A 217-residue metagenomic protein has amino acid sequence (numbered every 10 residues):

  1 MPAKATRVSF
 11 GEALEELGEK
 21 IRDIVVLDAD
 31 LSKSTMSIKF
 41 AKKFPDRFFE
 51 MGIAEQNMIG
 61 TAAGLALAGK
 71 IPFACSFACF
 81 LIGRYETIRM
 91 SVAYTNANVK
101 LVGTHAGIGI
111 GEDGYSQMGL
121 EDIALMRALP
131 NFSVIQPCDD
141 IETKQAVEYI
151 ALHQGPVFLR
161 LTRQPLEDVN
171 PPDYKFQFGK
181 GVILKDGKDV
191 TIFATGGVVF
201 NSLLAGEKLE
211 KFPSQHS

Functional and structural regions predicted by a protein language model:
M1-R160, P165: Thiamine diphosphate
A5-E19, K39-F40, Q145-P156, P165-F212: Glycine-/acidic-rich phosphate or pyrophosphate-binding loops and their flanking alpha/beta elements
S214-S217: Short beta-strand elements in bilobed, periplasmic/extracellular small-molecule ligand-binding domains
